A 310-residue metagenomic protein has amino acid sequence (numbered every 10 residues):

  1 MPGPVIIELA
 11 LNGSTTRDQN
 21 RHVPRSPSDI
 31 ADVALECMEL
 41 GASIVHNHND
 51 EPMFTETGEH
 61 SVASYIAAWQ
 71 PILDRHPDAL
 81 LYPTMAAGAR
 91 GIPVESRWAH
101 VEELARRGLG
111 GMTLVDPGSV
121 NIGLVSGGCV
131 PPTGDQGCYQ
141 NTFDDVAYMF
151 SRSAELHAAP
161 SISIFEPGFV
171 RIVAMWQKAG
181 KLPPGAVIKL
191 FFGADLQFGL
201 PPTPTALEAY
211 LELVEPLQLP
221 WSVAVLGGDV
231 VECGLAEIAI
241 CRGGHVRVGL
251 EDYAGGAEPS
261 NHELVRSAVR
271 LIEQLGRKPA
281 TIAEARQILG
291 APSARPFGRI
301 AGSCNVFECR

Functional and structural regions predicted by a protein language model:
M1-H22, P117-C129: N-terminal small/glycine-rich loop or linker at the start of catalytic domains across soluble metabolic enzymes
L9, E56-T84, M149-E155, E208-Q218 (+1 more regions): Alpha-helix-loop-beta-strand connector modules within alpha/beta enzyme cores
G13-D32, M85-E95, D135-Q140, P220-D229: Active-site mouth loops of central-metabolism enzymes
I30, C37, H48, T113 (+3 more regions): Conserved, mostly hydrophobic/aromatic
S43-I66, F191-A194, Y253-G256: Glycine-rich, proline-tolerant flexible connector loops at the mouths of alpha/beta enzymes
E59-Q140: Active-site beta->alpha loop and helix N-cap motifs at the rims of alpha/beta catalytic domains
M112-E251, A257: Catalytic alpha/beta core domains of metabolic enzymes, predominantly
G123, A257-P279: C-terminal helical cap(s) of enzyme catalytic domains, especially alpha/beta-barrels
